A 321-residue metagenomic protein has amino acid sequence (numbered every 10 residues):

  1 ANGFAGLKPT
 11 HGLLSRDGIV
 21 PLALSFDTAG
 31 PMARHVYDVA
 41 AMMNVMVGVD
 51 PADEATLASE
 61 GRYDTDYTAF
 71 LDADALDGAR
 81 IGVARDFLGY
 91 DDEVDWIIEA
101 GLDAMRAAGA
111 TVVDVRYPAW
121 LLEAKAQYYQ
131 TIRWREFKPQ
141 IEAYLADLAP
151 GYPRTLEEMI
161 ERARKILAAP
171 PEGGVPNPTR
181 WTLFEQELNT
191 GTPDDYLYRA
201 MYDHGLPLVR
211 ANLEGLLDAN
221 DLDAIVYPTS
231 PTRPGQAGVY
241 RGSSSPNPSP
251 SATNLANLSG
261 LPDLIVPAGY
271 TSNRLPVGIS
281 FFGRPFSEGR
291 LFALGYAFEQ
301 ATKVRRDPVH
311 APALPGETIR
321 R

Functional and structural regions predicted by a protein language model:
A1-R85, E99, D103-A107, A146 (+1 more regions): Structural helix-boundary/capping segments
G18, M46-D50, R85, G109 (+6 more regions): Sec/Tat-exported extracytoplasmic proteins
A29-M32, D74, F87-D95, Q127-R135 (+3 more regions): Hydrophobic alpha-helical scaffolding
R34-A41, V83, E93-A100, I132 (+5 more regions): Generic recognition of stable, solvent-exposed alpha-helical segments in well-folded globular domains
H35-T65, L88-E123, R133-I166: Acidic-enriched catalytic cores of C-N bond-cleaving enzymes acting on peptides and small amides
F70-A84, W134-V209, P267-L275: Short helix-loop capping/hinge segments that flank enzyme active sites or metal/cofactor-binding pockets
D86, L121-Q130, R164, P234-G235 (+1 more regions): A short beta-alpha structural unit
A124, N177-R321: Glycine-rich, small-residue loops and helix-cap segments that act as flexible hinges at active-site edges
